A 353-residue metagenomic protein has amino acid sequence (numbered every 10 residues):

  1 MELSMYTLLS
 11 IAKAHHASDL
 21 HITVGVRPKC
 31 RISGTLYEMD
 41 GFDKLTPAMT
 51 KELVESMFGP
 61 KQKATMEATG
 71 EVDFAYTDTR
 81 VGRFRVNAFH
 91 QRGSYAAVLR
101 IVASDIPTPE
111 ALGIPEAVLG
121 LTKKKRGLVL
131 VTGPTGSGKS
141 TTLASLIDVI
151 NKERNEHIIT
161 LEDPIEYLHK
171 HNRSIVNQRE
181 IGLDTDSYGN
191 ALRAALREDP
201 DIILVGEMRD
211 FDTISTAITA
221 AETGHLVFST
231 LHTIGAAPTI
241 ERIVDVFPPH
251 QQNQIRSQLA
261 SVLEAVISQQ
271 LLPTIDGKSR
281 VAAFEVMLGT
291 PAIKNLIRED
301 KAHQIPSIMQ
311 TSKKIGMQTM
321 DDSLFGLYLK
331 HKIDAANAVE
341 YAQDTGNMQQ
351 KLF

Functional and structural regions predicted by a protein language model:
M1-F353: Short, flexible helix-loop junctions that flank or precede catalytic/ligand sites
